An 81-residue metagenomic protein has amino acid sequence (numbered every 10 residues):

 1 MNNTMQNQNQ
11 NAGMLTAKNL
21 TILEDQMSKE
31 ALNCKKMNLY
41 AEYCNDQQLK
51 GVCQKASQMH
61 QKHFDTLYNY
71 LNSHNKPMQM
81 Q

Functional and structural regions predicted by a protein language model:
M1-Q81: His/Met- and acidic-residue-enriched segments that coordinate or traffic transition-metal cofactors and support
